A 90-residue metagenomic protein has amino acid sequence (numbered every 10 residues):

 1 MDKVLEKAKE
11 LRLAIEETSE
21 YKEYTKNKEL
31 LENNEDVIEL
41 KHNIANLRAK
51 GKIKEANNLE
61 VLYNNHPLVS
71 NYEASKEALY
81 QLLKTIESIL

Functional and structural regions predicted by a protein language model:
M1-L90: Terminal, compositionally biased segments used for targeting/anchoring and flexible tails
